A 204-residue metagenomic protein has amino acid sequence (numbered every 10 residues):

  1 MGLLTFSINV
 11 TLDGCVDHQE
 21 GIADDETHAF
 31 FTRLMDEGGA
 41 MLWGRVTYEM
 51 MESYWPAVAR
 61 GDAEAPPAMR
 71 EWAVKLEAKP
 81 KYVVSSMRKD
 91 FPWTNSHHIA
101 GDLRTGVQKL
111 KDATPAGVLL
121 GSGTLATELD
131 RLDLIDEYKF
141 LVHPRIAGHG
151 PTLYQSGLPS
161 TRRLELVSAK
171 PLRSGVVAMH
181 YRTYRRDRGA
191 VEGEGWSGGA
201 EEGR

Functional and structural regions predicted by a protein language model:
M1-R204: Enzymes that bind and transform nitrogen-containing heteroaromatic metabolites
